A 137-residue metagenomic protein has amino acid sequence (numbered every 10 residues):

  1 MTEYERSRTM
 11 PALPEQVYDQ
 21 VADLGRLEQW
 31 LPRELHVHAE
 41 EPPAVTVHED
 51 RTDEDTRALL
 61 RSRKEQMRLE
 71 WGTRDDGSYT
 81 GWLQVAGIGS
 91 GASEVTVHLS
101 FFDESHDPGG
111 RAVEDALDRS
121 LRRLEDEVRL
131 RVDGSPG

Functional and structural regions predicted by a protein language model:
M1-P42: Hydrophobic ligand-binding cavity/cleft-lining segments
Y4-E5, L13-P14, V47, G72 (+1 more regions): A general structural-boundary detector
S7-P11, L59, Q84: Generic structural detector for well-ordered beta-strands
A12, R51, S62, G87 (+1 more regions): Non-catalytic surface loops within mature trypsin-like serine protease
R26-T80, R119, E127-S135: Glycine-rich portal/gate segments that line the openings of hydrophobic small-molecule binding cavities
R68, G72-G137: Beta-strand/loop substructures that line and gate deep hydrophobic ligand-binding cavities in soluble
